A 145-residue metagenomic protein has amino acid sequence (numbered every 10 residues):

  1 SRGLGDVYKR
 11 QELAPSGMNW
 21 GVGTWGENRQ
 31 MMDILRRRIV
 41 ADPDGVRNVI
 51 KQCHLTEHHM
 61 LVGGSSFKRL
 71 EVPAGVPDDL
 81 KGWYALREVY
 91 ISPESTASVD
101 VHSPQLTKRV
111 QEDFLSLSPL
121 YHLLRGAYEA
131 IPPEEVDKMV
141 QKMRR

Functional and structural regions predicted by a protein language model:
S1-R2, I91: Short beta-strand element of the conserved SAM-dependent methyltransferase core
G3-Y8: Short, small-residue-biased leader/transition segments that mark boundaries at the very start of proteins
L13-R145: Charged, low-complexity intrinsically disordered regions
